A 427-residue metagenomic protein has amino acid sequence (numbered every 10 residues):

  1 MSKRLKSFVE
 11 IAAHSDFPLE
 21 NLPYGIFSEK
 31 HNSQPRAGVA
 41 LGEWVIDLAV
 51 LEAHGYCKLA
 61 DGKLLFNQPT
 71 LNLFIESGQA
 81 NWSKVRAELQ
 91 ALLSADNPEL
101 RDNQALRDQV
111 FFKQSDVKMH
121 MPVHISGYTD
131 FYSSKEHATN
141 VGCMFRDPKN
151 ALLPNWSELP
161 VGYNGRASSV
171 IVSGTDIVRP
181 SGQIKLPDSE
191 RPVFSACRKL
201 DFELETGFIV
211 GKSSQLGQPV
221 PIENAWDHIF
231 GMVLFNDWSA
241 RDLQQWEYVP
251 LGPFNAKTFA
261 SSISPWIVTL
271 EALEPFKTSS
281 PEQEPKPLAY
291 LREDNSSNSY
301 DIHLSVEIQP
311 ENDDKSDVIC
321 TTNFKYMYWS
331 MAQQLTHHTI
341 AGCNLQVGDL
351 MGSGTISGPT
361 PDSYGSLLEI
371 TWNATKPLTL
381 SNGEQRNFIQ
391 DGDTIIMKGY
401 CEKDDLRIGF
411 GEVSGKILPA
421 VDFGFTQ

Functional and structural regions predicted by a protein language model:
R4-E29, A40, I46-T321, Y328-A332: Active-site microenvironments in enzyme catalytic cores
S33-Q34: Short, surface-exposed coil-to-beta transition loops
E311-N323, L367, I408-E412: Local beta-strand/beta-hairpin segments that build beta-sheet-rich folds
W329-T336, N344-V347, M351-Y400, L406-R407 (+2 more regions): Active-site pocket scaffolds in enzymes
